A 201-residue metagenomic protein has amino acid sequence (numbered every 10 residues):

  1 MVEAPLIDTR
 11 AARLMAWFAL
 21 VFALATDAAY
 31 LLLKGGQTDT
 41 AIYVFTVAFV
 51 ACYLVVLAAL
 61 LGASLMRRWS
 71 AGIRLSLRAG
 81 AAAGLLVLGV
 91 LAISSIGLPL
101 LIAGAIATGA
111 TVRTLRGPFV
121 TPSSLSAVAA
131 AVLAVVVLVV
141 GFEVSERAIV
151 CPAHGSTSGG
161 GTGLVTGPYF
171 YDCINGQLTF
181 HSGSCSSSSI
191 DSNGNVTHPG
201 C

Functional and structural regions predicted by a protein language model:
M1-T26, L32, A59: Cytosolic juxtamembrane helix and N-cap/initiation of the first transmembrane helix
P5-D8, L65-I73, L115-S124: Membrane-interface helix-boundary motifs at transmembrane edges
R13-V21, Y53, L57, G72-L91 (+1 more regions): Transmembrane alpha-helical segments of multi-pass membrane proteins
L24-L32, L61-G62, R78-I93, A110-R113 (+1 more regions): Hydrophobic alpha-helical transmembrane segments and adjacent interfacial helices in integral membrane proteins
D27-V50, V87-L101, G141-C201: Membrane interfacial helix motifs at helix-loop boundaries and amphipathic/re-entrant anchors
V50-S70, A110-T111: Canonical alpha-helical transmembrane segments
G104-A130: Cytosolic-side transmembrane helix boundary signature
V120-E146: Internal/C-terminal transmembrane anchor helices
